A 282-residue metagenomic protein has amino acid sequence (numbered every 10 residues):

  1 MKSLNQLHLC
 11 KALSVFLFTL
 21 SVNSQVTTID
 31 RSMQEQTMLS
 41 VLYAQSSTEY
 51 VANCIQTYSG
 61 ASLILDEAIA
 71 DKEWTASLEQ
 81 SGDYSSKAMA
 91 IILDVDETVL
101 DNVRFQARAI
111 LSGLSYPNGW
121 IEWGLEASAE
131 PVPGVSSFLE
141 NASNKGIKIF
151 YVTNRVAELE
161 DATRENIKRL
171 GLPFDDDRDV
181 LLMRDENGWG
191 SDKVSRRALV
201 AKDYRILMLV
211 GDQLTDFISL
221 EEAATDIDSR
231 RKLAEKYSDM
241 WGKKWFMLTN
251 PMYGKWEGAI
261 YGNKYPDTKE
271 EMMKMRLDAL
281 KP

Functional and structural regions predicted by a protein language model:
M1-T28: Bacterial Sec-dependent N-terminal signal peptides
S24-L93, I260-P282: Non-catalytic pre-domain segments flanking phosphatase-related domains
T28-R31, S59, E160-P282: C-terminal cap/substrate-recognition subdomain and adjoining C-terminal extension of metal-dependent phosphatase-like
Y43-A52, I121-S128, F150-V156, E186: Second-shell loop/turn segments in exported
I69-S81, I149-N154, D176-D179: Surface-exposed patches in mature extracellular/periplasmic domains of secreted proteins
A88, V99-E130, N144: Active-site neighborhood of HAD-like aspartate-dependent phosphohydrolases
A90-D94, L100-N102, K148-T153, V180-L182 (+2 more regions): Structural recognition of the beta-strand scaffold that forms the well-ordered cores of secreted hydrolase catalytic
E97, V135-K168, L214: Substrate-recognition element of Asp-dependent hydrolases with the DxDx(T/V) motif
